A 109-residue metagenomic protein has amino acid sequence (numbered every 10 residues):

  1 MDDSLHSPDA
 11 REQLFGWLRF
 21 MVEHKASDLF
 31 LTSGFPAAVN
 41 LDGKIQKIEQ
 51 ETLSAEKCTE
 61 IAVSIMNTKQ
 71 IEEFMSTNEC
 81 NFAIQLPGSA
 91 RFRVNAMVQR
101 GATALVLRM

Functional and structural regions predicted by a protein language model:
M1-M109: N-terminal "pre-motor" subdomain/linker immediately upstream of P-loop NTPase catalytic cores
